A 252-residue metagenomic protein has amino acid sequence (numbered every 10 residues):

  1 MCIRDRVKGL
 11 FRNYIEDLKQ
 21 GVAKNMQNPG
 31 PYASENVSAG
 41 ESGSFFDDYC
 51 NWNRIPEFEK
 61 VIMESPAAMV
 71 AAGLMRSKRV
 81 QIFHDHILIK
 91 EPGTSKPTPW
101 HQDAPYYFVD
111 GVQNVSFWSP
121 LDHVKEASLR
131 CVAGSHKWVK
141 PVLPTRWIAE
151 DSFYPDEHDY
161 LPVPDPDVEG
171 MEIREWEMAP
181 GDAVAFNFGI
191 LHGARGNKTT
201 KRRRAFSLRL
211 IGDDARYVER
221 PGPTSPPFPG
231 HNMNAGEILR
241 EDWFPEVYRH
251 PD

Functional and structural regions predicted by a protein language model:
M1: Sequence context surrounding c-type heme c attachment/ligation sites in exported
R4, I87-K90, P105, H123-V124 (+3 more regions): Short, solvent-exposed loop/turn segments at secondary-structure junctions
R4-W100, Y106-Y107, P221, E237-I238: Non-heme Fe(II)-dependent double-stranded beta-helix
G21-M26, Y32, V37-G40, V142-W147 (+2 more regions): Non-heme Fe(II)/2-oxoglutarate
D85, V115, A127, R204: Change "...and in nucleic-acid phosphodiester-cleaving endonucleases..." to "...and in nucleic-acid processing enzymes
H101, F108-K125, E177-P180, A185 (+1 more regions): Short, conserved beta-strand element in jelly-roll/cupin
D103-P105, N114, H192-N197: Glycine-rich phosphate/pyrophosphate-binding beta-alpha loops
V124-L191: Double-stranded beta-helix
